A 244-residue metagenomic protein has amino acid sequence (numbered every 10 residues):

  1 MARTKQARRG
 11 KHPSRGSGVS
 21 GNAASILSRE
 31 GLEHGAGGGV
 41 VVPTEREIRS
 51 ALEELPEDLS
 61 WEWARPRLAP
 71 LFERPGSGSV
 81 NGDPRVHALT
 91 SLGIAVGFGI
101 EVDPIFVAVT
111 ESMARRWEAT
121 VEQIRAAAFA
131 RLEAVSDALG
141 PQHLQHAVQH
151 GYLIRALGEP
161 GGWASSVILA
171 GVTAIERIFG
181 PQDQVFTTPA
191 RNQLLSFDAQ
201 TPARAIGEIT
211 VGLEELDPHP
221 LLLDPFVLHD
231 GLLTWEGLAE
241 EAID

Functional and structural regions predicted by a protein language model:
M1-S20: Short Lys/Arg-rich cationic patches that frequently serve as NLS/NoLS or arginine-rich RNA/DNA-binding motifs
R15-G162: Charged, alpha-helical interface segments at or near domain boundaries
A69-L71, G171, I243: Amphipathic alpha-helical interaction segments
S77-G78, V135-D137, V167, E176-F179 (+1 more regions): Short amphipathic alpha-helical surface micro-motifs
A134-D137, R177-D183, E214-L222: Structural alpha-beta junctions
R155-A205: Intrinsically disordered, low-complexity segments enriched in Gly and acidic/Ser/Thr residues that form flexible
N192-D244: C-terminal structured domains
